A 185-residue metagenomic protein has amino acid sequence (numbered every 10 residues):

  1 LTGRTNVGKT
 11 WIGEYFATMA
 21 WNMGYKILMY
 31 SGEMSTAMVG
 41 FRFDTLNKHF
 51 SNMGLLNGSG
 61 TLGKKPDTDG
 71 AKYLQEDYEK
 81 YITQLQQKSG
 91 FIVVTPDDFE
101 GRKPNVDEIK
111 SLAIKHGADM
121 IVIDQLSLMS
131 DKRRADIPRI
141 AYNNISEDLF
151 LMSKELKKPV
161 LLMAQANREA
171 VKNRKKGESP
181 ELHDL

Functional and structural regions predicted by a protein language model:
T2: Residues at the beta-strand->loop junction immediately N-terminal to the Walker
T5: The conserved Walker
G8: Conserved glycine(s) of the Walker
I12-F16: Hydrophobic positions on the alpha1 helix immediately C-terminal to the Walker A/P-loop
M23-H116, D131: Cytosolic-facing regulatory segments adjacent to core modules
R42, Y73-E76, I140-L185: Phosphate-binding/switch region of NTP-binding enzymes
L128: Residues immediately C-terminal
